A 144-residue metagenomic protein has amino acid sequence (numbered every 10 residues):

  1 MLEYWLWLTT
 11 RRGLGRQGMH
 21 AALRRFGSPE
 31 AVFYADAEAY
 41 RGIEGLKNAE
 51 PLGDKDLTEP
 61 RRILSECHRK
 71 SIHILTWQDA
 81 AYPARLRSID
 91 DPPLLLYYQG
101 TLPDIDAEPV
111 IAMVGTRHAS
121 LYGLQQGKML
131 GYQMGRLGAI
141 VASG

Functional and structural regions predicted by a protein language model:
M1-R136: Short, positively charged patches
G138-G144: A short, small-residue-rich loop immediately preceding and capping a beta-strand
